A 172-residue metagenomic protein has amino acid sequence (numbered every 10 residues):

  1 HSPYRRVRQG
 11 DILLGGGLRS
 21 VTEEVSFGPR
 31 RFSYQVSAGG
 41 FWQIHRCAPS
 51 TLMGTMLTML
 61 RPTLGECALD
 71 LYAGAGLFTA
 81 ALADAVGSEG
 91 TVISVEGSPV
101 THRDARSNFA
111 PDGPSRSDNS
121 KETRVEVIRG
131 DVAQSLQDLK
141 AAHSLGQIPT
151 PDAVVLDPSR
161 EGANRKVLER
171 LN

Functional and structural regions predicted by a protein language model:
H1-L156, R160-E169: Accessory RNA-recognition modules of RNA-modification enzymes
